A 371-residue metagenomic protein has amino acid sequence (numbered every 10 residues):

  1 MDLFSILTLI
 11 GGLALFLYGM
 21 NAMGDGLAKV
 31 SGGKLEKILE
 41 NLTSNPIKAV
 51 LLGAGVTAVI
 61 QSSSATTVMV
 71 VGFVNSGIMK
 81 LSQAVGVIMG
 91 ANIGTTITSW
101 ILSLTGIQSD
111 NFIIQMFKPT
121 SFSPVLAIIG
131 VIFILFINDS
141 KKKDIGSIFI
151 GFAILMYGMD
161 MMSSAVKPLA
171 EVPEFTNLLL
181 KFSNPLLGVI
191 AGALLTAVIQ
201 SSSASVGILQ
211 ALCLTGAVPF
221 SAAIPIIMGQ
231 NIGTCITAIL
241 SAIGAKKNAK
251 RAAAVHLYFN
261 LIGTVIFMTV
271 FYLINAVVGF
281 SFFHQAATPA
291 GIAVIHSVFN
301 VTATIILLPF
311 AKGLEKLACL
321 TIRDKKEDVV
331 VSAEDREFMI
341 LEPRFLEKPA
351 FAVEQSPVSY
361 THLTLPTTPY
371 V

Functional and structural regions predicted by a protein language model:
M1-L7, D110-S121, L178-L179, V294: Interfacial loop-to-helix junctions that mark the boundaries of transmembrane helices in multi-pass membrane
D2-L42, P46, I148-L194, L212: Helix-loop-helix hairpins and the membrane-proximal interhelical loops of multi-pass alpha-helical transport proteins
I10-N21, G53, L126-F136, G151-M161 (+3 more regions): Hydrophobic core segments of alpha-helical transmembrane domains in multi-pass membrane transport and ion-translocation
L42-M69, P185-I208: Hydrophobic alpha-helical transmembrane segments of multi-pass integral membrane proteins, predominantly secondary
I78-M89, F220-P225, K250-V255: Membrane-interface alpha-helices at helix entry/exit sites of multi-pass transporters
Q115-V125, A223-N231: Structural signature of hydrophobic alpha-helical transmembrane segments
K246, M268-F271, N275-A287, G291-I295 (+1 more regions): Membrane-interfacial segments at transmembrane helix termini in multi-pass membrane proteins
H362, T368-V371: Single conserved hydrophobic/aromatic residue that forms the stacking wall/gate of nucleotide- or nucleobase-binding
